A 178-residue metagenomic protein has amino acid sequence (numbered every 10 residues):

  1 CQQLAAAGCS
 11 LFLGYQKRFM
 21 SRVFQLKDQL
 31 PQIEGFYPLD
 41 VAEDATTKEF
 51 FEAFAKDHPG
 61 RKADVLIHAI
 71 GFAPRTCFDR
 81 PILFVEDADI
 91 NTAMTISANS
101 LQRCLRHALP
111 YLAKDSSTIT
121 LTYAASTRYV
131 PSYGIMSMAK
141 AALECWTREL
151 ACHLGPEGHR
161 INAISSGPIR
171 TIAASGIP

Functional and structural regions predicted by a protein language model:
C1-L13: Canonical Rossmann dinucleotide-binding motif of NAD(H)/NADP(H)-dependent dehydrogenases/reductases, specifically
F12, Y37, L66, M94 (+1 more regions): Conserved Rossmann-like nucleotide-binding pocket used by diverse enzymes that bind dinucleotide cofactors
G14, I119, E157, N162: Rossmann-like NAD(H)/NADP(H) cofactor-binding core
Q16-F19, G167: Residues in the short beta-alpha loop(s) of Rossmann-like NAD(P)-binding domains
R22-Q29: Short, aromatic/basic amphipathic alpha-helical patches
K27, E34-N91, P110, S132-I135 (+1 more regions): Conserved mid-core segment of classical short-chain dehydrogenase/reductases
G71-P110, K114-P156, P168-T171: Catalytic loop of short-chain dehydrogenase/reductase
I161, S165-G176: Short, flexible catalytic-loop segment of classical short-chain dehydrogenase/reductase
